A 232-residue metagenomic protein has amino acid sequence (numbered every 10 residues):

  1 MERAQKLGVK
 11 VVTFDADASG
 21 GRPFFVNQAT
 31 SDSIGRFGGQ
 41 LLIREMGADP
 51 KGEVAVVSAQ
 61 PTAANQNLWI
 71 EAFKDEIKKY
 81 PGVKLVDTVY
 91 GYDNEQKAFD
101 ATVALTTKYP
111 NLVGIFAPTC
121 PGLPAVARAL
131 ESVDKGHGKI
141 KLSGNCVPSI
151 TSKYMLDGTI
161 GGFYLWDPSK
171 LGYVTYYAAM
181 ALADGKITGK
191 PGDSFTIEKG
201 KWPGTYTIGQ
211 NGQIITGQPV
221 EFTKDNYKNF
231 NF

Functional and structural regions predicted by a protein language model:
M1-K6, F73, D87, G91-Y154: Hydrophobic alpha-helical
M1-S33, Q40, R44, E53 (+2 more regions): Flexible loop/hinge segments that line or gate small-molecule binding clefts
K10-D15, Q28, V54-V57, V86-T88 (+3 more regions): Structural recognition of the beta-strand scaffold that forms the well-ordered cores of secreted hydrolase catalytic
D17-G20, D32, A48, Q60-A64 (+4 more regions): Solvent-exposed loop/turn segments at secondary-structure junctions within structured extracellular/periplasmic domains
P23, E53-V56, K74-E95: Short beta-strand elements in bilobed, periplasmic/extracellular small-molecule ligand-binding domains
N27-G52, K97-F99, C146-S152, D167-I187 (+1 more regions): Hydrophobic alpha-helical segments within soluble ligand-binding/sensing domains
I34-L41, A64-V83, K97, A101 (+2 more regions): Short, solvent-exposed amphipathic alpha-helices that sit in or adjacent to ligand/effector-binding or catalytic
V57, P61, N65, E76-I77 (+1 more regions): Hinge/cleft segment of the Venus flytrap/periplasmic-binding protein
